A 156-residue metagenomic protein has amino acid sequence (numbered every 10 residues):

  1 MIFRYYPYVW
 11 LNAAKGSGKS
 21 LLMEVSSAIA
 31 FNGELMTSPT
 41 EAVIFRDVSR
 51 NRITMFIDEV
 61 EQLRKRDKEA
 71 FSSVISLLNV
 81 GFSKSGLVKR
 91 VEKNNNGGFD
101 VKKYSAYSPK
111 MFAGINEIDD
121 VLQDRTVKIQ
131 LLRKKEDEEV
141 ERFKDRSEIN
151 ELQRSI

Functional and structural regions predicted by a protein language model:
M1-I156: Phosphate-handling catalytic cores of nucleic-acid transaction enzymes
